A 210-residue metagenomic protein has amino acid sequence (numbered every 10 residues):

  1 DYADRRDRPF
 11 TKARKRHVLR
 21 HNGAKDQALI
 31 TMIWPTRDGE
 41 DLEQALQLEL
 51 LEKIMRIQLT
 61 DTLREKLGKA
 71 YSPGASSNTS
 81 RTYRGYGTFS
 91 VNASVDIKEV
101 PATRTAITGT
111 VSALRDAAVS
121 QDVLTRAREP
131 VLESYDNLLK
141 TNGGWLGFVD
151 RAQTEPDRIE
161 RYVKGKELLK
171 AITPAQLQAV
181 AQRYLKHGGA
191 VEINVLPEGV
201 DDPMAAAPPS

Functional and structural regions predicted by a protein language model:
D1-Q27, T36-R37, L196-S210: An aromatic/glycine/proline-enriched structural segment found at the starts of mature extracellular/organellar domains
P9, R20-A24, T79-Y83, R183-Y184: Replace "in large, NTP-powered and nucleic-acid-processing enzymes" with "in large, NTP-powered factors and other
F10-K12, L48, L63: Extracellular/periplasmic bilobed ligand-binding domains
V18-L19, D61, S77-T79, G165-E167 (+1 more regions): Generic recognition of flexible, low-complexity loop/linker segments
D26-E43, R64-A171, V191-L196, P203-A206: M16 family metallopeptidases and their MPP-like homologs
M32, L42-R56: Active/ligand-binding-proximal structured segments within catalytic/core domains that scaffold catalytic residues
Q178-L196: Bilobed periplasmic-binding protein-like "clamshell/Venus-flytrap" ligand-binding domains
